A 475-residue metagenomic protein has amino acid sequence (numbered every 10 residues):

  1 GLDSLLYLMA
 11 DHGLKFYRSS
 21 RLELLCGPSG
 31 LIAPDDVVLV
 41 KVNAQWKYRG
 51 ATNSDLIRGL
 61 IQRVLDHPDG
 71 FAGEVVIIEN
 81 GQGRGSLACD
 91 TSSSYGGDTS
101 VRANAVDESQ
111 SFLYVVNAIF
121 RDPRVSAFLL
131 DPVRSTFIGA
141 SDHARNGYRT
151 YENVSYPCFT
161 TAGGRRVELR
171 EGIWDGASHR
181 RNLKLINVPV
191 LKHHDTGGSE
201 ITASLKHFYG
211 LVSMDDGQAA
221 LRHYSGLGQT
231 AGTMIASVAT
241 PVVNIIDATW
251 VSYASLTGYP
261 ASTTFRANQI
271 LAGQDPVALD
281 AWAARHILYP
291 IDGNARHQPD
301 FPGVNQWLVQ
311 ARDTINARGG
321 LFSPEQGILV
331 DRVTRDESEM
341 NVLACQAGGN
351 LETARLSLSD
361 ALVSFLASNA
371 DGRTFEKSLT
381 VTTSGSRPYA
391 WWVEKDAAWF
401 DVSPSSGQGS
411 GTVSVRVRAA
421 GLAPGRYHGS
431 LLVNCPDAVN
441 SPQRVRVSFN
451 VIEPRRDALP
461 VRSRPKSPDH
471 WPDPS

Functional and structural regions predicted by a protein language model:
G1-I77, Q82-L351: Extended, low-polarity segments enriched in aliphatic/aromatic residues
Y48, G176, V309, V393-E394 (+2 more regions): Intrinsic disorder/low-complexity segments enriched in polar/charged and small flexible residues
G172, A248, N305, V363 (+3 more regions): Short, low-complexity intrinsically disordered segments
N187, D360-L362, E376, K466 (+1 more regions): Intrinsically disordered, low-complexity serine/threonine-rich segments
A203, L366-R373, D469-P474: Short, polar loop/linker segments at the starts of domains and inter-domain junctions
G228, H286, A311, K395-D396 (+2 more regions): Short, isolated positions within intrinsically disordered regulatory regions of eukaryotic proteins
L351-D457, V461: Feature for long, exposed domains in two main contexts
P454-S475: C-terminal cell-surface addressing/anchoring modules of secreted/extracellular proteins
